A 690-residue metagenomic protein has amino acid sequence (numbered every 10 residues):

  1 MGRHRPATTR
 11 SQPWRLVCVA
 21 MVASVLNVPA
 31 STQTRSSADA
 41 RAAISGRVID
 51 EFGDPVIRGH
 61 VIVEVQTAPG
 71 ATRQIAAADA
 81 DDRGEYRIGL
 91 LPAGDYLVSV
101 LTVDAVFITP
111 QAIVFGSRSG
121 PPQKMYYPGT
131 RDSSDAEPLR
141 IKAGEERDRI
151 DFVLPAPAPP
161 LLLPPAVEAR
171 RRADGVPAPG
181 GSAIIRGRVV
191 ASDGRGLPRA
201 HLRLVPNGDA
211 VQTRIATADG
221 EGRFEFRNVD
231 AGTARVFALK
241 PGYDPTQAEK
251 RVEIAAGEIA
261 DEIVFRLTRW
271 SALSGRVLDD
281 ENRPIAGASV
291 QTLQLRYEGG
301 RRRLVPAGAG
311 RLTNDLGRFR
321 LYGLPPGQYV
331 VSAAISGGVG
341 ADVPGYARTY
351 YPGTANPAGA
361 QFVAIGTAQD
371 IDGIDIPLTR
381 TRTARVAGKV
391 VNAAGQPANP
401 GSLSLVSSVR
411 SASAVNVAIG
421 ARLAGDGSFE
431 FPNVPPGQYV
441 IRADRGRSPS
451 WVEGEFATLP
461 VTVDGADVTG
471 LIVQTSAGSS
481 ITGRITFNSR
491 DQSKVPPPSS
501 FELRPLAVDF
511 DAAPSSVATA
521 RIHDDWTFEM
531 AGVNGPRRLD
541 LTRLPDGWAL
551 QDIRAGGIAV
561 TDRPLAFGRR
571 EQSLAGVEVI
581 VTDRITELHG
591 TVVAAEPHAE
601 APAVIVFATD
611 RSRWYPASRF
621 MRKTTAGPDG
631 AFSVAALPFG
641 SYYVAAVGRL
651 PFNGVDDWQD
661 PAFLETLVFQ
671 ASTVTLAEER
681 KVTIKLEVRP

Functional and structural regions predicted by a protein language model:
G2, W14, C18, V22-P690: Long luminal/extracellular ectodomains of secretory-pathway precursor proteins
A7-R10: Intrinsically disordered, low-complexity segments enriched in serine/threonine/proline/glycine and often basic
